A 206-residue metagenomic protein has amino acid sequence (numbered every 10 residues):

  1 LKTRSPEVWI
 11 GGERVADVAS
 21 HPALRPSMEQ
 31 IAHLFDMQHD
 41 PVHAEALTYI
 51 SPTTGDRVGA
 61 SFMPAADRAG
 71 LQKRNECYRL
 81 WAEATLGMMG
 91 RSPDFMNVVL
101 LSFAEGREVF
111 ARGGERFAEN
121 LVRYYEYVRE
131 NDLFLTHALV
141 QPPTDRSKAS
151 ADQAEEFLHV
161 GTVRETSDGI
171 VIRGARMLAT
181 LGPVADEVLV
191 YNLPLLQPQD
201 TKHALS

Functional and structural regions predicted by a protein language model:
L1-S51: Acidic/polar, glycine-rich intrinsically disordered N-terminal extensions of enzymes
I10, T136-L139, V171-R173: General beta-strand structural signal in soluble alpha/beta enzymes
H21-R25, P52-A60, A151-Q153: Glycine-rich loop at the start of a catalytic domain that most often binds anionic cofactors/ligands
R25, E29, E126-R129, V171: Generic structural signal for well-ordered, non-transmembrane alpha-helical segments in soluble/cytosolic regions
D36-L135: Internal helix-loop-helix
D132-D145: A short, Trp-centered hydrophobic/proline-enriched beta-strand micro-motif
P142-S206: FAD-binding core of flavoproteins
